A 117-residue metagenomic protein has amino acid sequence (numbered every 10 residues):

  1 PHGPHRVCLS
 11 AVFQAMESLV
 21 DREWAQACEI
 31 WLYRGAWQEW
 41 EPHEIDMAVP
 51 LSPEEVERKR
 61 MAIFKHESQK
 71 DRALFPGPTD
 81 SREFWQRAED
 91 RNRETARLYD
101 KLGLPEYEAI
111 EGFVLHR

Functional and structural regions predicted by a protein language model:
P1-R117: Metal-dependent de-N-acetylase/amidase catalytic core
